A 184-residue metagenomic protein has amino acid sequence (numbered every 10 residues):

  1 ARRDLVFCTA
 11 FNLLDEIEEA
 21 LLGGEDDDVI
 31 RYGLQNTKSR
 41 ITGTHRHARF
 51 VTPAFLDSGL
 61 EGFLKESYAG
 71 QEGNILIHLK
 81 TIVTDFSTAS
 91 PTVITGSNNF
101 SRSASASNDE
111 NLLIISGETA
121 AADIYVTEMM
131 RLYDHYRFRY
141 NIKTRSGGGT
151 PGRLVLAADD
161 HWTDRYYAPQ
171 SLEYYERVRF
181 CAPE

Functional and structural regions predicted by a protein language model:
R3-D4, L14-E184: PLD/PLD-like phosphodiesterase catalytic module centered on the HKD motif
A10: C-terminal active-site-proximal or functional interface alpha/beta core segments in diverse enzymes
